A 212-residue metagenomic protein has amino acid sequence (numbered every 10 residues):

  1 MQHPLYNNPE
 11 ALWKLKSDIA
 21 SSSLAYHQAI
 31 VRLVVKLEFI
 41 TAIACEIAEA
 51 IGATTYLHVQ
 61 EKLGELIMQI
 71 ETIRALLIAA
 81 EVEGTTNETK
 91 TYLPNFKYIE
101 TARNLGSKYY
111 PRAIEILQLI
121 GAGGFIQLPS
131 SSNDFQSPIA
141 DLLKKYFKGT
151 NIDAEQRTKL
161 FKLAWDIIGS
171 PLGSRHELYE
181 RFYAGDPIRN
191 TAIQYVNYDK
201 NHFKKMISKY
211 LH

Functional and structural regions predicted by a protein language model:
M1-I70: Glycine-rich beta->alpha junctions and the first turn(s) of the following alpha-helix
D18-A25, E81-T91, I139: Short acidic (Asp/Glu) and glycine-rich catalytic loops that position anionic groups and cofactors
Q28, T54, K90-L93, K97: Short coil/turn segments at secondary-structure junctions
C45-T54, L77-E88, I120: Secondary-structure edge/capping motif, primarily at the C-terminal ends of alpha-helices and the immediately following
Q60-G64, Y92-E100: Short, charged, amphipathic alpha-helical segments
G64-T86, L105-K108, R112, Q118: Loop-to-helix element that buttresses phosphate recognition and phosphoryl-transfer chemistry
E65, G84-N87, P94, Q127 (+1 more regions): Short, surface-exposed, charged/polar-biased interaction segments
K97-H212: Alpha-helix capping/hinge segments and adjacent helical runs
